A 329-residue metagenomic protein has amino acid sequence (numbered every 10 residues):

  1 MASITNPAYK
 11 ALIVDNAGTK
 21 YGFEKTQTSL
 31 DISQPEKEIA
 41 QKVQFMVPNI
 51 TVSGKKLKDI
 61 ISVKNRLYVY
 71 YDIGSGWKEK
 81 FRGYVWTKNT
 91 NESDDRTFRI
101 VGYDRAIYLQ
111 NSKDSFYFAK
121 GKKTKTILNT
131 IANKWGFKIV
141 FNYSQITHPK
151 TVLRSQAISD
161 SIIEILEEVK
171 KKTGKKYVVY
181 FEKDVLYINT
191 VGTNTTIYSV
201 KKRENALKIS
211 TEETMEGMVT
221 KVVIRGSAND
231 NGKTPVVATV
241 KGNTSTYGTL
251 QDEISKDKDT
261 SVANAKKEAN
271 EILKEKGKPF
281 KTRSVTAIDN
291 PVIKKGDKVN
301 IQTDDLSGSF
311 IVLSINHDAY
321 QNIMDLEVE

Functional and structural regions predicted by a protein language model:
M1-S112, T196-E212: Assembly/oligomerization scaffold segments
A2-A17, K176-D318: Acidic, small/polar-enriched beta strand-loop surface segments
A8, Q27, E38-K42, K80 (+7 more regions): Extracytoplasmic
Q44-F45, G102, S115-V140, L153-Y180 (+2 more regions): Amphipathic, non-transmembrane alpha-helical segments in extracytoplasmic/periplasmic proteins
V47, G102-D104, T190-G192, G226 (+1 more regions): Flexible glycine-/small-residue-rich
D59-V63, S115-G121, K201-K208, T239-K241 (+2 more regions): Short intrinsically disordered coil segments
K88-S93, I315-Q321: Short, conserved beta-turn/loop elements at beta-strand boundaries and strand-helix junctions
D95-L109, F141-E216: Short beta-strand-centered interaction patches in the first periplasmic/extracellular domains of large envelope
